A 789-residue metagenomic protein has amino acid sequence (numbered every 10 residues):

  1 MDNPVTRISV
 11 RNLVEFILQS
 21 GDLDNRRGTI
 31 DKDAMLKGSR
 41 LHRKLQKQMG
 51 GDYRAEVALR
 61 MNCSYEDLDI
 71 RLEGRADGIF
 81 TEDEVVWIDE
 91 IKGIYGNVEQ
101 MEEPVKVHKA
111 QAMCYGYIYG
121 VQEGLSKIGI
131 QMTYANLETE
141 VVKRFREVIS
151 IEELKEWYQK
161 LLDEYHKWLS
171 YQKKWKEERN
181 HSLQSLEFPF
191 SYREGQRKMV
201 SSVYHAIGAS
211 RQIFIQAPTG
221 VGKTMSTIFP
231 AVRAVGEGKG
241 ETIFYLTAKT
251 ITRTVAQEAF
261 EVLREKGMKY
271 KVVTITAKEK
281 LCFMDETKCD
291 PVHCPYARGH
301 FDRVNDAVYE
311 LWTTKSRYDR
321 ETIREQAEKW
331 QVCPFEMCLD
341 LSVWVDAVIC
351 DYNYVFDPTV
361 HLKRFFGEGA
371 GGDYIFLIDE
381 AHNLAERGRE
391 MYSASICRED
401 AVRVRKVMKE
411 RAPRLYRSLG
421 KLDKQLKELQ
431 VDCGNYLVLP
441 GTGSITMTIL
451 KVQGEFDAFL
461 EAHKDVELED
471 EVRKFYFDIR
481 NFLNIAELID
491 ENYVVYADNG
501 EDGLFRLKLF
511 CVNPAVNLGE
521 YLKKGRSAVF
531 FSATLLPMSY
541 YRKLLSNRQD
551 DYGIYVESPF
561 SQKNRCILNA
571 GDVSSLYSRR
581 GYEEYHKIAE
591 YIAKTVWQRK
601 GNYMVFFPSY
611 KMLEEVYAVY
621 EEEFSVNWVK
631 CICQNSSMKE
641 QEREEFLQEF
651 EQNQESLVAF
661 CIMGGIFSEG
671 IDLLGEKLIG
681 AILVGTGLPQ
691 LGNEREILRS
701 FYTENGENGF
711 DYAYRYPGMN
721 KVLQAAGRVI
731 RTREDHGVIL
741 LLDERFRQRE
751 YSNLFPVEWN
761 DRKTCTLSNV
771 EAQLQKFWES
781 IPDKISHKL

Functional and structural regions predicted by a protein language model:
M1-V85, A110: Metal-dependent nuclease catalytic cores that hydrolyze phosphodiester bonds in DNA/RNA, characterized by
M61-K155: Mg2+/Mn2+-dependent nuclease catalytic core
K174-Q216: Conserved pre-motif I regulatory segment
E177-N180, E187, K239-V348, F356 (+3 more regions): A substrate-engagement module of RecA-like helicase motors
G208-P230: Walker A/P-loop
T227, T254, E328-A347, D351-F456 (+3 more regions): Signature of the SF2 helicase/ATPase Hel1-core->accessory helical subdomain module
I323-V348, T359-F366, A458-S574, R579 (+4 more regions): A contiguous, basic/glycine-rich beta-loop/short-helix subdomain that forms a polymer-engagement track
G571-E583, S636-R747: Conserved RecA-like P-loop NTPase helicase motor core
